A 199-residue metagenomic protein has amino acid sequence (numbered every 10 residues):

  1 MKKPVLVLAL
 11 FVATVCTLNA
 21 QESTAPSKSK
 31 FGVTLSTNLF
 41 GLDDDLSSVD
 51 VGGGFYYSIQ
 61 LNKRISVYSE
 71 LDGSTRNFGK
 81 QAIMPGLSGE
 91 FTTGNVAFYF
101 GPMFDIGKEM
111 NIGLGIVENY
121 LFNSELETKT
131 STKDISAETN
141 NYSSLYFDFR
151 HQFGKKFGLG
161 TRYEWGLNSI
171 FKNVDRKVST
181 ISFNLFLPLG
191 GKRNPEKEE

Functional and structural regions predicted by a protein language model:
P26, Q60-R64, M103-E109, G154 (+1 more regions): Outer-membrane beta-barrel channels and translocator barrels
S27-F31, S47-V51, T92-V96, T139-L145 (+1 more regions): Residues that define the transmembrane beta-barrel architecture of outer-membrane proteins
S29-V33, V67-L71, V96-F98, I112-L114 (+3 more regions): Transmembrane beta-strands of outer-membrane beta-barrel proteins
L35-G41, I59, G73-N77, I116-F122 (+2 more regions): Transmembrane beta-strands of outer-membrane beta-barrel pores
D43-V49, G79-G86, S124-S131, I170-K177: Outer-membrane beta-barrel translocator domains and adjoining extracellular loop/strand segments of Gram-negative
L46-V96: Glycine- and aromatic-enriched membrane insertion/assembly motifs of diderm outer-membrane and organelle channel
Y56-S58, G101-M103, D148-Q152, G160 (+1 more regions): Transmembrane beta-barrel domains of outer membrane proteins
R150-F157, K177-E199: Outer-membrane beta-barrel "beta-signal"
